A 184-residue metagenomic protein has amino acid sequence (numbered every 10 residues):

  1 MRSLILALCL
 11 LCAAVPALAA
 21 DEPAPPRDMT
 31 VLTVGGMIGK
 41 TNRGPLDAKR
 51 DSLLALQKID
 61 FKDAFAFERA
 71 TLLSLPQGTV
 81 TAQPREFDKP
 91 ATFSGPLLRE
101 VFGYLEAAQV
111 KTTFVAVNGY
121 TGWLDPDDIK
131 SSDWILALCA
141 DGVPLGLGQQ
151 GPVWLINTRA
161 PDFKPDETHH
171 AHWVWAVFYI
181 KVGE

Functional and structural regions predicted by a protein language model:
I5-A14: Bacterial N-terminal signal peptides
V15-A19: Sec/Tat signal peptide C-region and signal peptidase I cleavage site
A20-E184: N-terminal intrinsically disordered, low-complexity segments enriched in P/E/S/T
